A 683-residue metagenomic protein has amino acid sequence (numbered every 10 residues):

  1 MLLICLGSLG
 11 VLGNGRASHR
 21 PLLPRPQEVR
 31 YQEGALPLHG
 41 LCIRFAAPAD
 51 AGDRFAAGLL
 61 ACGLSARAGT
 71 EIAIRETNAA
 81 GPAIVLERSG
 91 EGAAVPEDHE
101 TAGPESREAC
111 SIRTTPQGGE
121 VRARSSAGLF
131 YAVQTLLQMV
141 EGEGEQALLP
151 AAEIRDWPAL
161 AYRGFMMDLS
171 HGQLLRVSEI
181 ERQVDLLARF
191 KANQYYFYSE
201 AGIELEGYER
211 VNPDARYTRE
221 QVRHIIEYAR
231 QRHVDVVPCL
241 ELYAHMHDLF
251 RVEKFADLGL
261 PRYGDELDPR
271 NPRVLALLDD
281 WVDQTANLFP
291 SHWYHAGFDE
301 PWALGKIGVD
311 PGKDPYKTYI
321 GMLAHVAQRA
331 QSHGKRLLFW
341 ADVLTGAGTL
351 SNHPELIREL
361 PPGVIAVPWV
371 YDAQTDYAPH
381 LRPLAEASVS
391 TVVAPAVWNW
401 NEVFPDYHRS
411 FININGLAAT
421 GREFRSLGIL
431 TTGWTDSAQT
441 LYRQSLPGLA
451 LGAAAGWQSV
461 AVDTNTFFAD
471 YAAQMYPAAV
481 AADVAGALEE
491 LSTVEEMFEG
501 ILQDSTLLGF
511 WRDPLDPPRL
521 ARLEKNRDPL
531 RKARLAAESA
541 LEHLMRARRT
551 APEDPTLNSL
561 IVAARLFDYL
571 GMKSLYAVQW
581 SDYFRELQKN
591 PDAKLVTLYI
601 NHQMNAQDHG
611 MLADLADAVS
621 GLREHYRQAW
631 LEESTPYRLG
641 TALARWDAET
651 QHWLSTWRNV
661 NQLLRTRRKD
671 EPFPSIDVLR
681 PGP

Functional and structural regions predicted by a protein language model:
M1-G10: Bacterial N-terminal signal peptides
G13-R163, G416, Q439: Contiguous, structured surface segment used for ligand recognition
P24, Y31, R54, E105 (+5 more regions): Substrate-binding groove of N-acetylhexosamine-processing glycoside hydrolases
P48-A49, H171, D372: A generic structural motif
R54-A57, V177-E181, Y377-A378: Conserved strand-to-helix beginnings and helix N-cap segments that scaffold or border functional pockets
G63, A102-Q331, L338, V393-P395 (+3 more regions): Feature activates predominantly on carbohydrate-active enzymes
A68, R75-N78, Y198, L240 (+3 more regions): Short loop/turn and capping residues at structural boundaries
G90-G92, L242-Y243, E300-A303, V343-G346: Short, internal active-site loops enriched in acidic
